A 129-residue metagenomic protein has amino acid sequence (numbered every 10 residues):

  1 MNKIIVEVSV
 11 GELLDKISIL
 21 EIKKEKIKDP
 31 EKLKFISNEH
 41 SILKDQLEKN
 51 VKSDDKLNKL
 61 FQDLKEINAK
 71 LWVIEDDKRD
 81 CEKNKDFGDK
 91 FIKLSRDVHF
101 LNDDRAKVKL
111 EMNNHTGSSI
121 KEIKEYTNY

Functional and structural regions predicted by a protein language model:
M1-Y129: Extended, charge-rich alpha-helical interface modules
